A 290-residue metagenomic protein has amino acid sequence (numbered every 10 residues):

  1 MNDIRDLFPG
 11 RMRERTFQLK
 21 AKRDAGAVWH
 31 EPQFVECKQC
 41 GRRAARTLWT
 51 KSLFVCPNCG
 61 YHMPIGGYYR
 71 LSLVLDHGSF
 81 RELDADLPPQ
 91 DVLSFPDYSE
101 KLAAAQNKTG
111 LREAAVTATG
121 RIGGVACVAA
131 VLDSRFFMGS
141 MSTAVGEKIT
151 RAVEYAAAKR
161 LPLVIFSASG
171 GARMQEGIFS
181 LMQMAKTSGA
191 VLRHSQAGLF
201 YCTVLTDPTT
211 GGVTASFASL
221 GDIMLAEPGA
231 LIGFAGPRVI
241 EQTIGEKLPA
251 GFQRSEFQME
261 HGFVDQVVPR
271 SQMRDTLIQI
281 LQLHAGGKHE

Functional and structural regions predicted by a protein language model:
M1-L111, T119-I122, I280-E290: Intrinsically disordered, low-complexity segments enriched in small/flexible residues
A25, A44, K108, A144 (+3 more regions): Residues that cap or flank secondary-structure elements
P32, K51-F54, G66, A144 (+3 more regions): Charged, alpha-helix-enriched surfaces in structured cytosolic catalytic cores of large nucleotide-utilizing machines
E36, V55, T117-T119, V128-A130 (+5 more regions): Structured core elements
V116-S195, C202: Cleft-lining beta-strand/loop regions that shape enzyme active-site pockets
S167-A285, H289: Conserved catalytic cores of soluble enzyme domains, especially glycine-rich substrate-binding beta-alpha loops
